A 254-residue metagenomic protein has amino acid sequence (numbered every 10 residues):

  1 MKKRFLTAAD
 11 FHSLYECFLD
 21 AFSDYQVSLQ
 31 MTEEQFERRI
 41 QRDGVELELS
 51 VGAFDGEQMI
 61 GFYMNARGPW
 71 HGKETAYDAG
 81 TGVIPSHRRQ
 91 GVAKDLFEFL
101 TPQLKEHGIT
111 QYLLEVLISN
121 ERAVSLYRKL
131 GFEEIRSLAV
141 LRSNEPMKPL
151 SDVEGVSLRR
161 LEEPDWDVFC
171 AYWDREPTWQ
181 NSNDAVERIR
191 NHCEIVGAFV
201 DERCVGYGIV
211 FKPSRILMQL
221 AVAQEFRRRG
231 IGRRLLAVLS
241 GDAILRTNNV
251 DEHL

Functional and structural regions predicted by a protein language model:
M1-E16, V153-F169: A short beta-loop-alpha structural element at the N-terminal edge of CoA-dependent acyl/N-acetyltransferase catalytic
Q26-S50, F54-G56, I60-R67, A171-D201: Active-site rim helix/loop that mediates acceptor-substrate recognition in acyltransferases
G52, Q58-R67, Y77, G82 (+3 more regions): Conserved beta-strand in the GNAT
T75, L104-E115, G241-H253: Conserved GNAT acetyl-CoA-binding A-motif
V83-P85, R89-P102, R128-K129, R228-G241: Conserved acetyl-CoA-binding loop-helix of GNAT-fold acetyltransferases
L113-L117, E133-P146: Conserved catalytic-core motifs of GNAT/GCN5-like acyltransferases
Y127-R128, F132, L254: Conserved active-site tyrosine of GNAT-family acetyltransferases
E163-L217, E225-R233: Non-catalytic interaction/regulatory modules that flank or connect domains
